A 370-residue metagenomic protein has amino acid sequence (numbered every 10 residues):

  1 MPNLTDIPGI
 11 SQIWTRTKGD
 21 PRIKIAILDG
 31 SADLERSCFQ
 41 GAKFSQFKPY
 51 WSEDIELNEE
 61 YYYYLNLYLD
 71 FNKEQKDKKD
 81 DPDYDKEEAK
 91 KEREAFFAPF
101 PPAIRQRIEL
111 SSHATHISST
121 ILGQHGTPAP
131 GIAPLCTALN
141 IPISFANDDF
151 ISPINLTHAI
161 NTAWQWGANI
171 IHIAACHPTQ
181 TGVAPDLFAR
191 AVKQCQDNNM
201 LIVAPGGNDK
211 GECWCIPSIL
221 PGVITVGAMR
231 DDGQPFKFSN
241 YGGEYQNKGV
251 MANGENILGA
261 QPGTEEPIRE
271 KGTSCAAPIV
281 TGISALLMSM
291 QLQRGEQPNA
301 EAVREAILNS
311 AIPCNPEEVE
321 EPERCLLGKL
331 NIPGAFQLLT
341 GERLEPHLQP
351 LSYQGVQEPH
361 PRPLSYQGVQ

Functional and structural regions predicted by a protein language model:
M1-Q12: Short coil-to-helix leader/linker segments, especially the first N-terminal amphipathic alpha-helix with its helix
Q12-S152, I219-G222, D232, Y241-N247 (+1 more regions): Subtilisin-like serine protease catalytic core
P21, Q124, I143-G222, D232 (+2 more regions): Substrate-binding/access-modulating region of protease and related hydrolase catalytic domains
K24-I27, S119, T137-P142, W164 (+5 more regions): Structural recognition of the beta-strand scaffold that forms the well-ordered cores of secreted hydrolase catalytic
D29, C215-L292: Extracellular S/T/G-rich loop segment that most often corresponds to the catalytic His/Ser-adjacent loop
I121, I141-I143, N169, G254-C325 (+1 more regions): Hydrolase catalytic cores
G207, P333-G355: Secreted peptidase-domain scaffold signal
L351-V356, H360-V369: Long, intrinsically disordered low-complexity tandem-repeat segments
